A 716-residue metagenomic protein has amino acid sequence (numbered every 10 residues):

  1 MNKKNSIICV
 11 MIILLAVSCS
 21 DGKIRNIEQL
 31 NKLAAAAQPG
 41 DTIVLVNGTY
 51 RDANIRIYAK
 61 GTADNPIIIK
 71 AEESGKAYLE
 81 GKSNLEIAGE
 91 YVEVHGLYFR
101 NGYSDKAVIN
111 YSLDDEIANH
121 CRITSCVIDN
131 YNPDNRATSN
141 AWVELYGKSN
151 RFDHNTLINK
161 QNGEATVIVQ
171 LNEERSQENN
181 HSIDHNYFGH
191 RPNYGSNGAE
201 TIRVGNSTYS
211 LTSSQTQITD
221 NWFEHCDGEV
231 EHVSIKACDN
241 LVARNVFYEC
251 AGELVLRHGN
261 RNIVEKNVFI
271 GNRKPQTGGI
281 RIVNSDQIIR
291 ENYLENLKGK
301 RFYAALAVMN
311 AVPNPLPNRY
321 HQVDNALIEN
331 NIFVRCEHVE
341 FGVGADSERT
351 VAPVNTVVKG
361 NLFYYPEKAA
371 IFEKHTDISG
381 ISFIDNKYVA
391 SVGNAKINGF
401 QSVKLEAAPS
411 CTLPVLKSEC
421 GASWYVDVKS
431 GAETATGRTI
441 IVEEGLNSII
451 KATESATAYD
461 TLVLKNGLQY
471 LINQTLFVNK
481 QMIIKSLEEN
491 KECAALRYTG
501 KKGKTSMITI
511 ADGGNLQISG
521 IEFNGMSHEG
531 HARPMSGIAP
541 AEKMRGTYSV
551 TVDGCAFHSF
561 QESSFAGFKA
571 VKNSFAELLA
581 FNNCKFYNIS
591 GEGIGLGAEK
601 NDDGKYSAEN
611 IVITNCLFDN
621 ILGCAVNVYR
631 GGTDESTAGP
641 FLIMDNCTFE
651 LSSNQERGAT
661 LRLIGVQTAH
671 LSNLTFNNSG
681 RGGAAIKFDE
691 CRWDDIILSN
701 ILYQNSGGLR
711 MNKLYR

Functional and structural regions predicted by a protein language model:
M1-K23: Bacterial Sec-dependent N-terminal signal peptides
S20-D52, R56, A432-Q469, F477: Acidic Gly/Asp/Thr-rich repetitive segments characteristic of extracellular carbohydrate-active and adhesion proteins
I24-E28, N47-A53, I57-V108, N130-N132 (+2 more regions): Right-handed parallel beta-helix/beta-spiral solenoid domain characteristic of secreted/periplasmic
R56-P66, S196-T212, K300-H321: Short, flexible, glycine-rich and Lys/Arg-enriched loop motifs at helix boundaries that contact anionic partners
K82-E86, E93-Q215, T219-S234, Q517-G631 (+1 more regions): Right-handed parallel beta-helix
S207, S213-D286, E291, N296-K298: Beta-propeller domains
K266-V268, V283-Y293, K298-S402, E443-L446 (+3 more regions): Extracellular beta-rich repeat passengers
N398, A407-N447, K451, R497-T499: Extracellular/periplasmic ectodomains of large secreted or surface enzymes and adhesion receptors
